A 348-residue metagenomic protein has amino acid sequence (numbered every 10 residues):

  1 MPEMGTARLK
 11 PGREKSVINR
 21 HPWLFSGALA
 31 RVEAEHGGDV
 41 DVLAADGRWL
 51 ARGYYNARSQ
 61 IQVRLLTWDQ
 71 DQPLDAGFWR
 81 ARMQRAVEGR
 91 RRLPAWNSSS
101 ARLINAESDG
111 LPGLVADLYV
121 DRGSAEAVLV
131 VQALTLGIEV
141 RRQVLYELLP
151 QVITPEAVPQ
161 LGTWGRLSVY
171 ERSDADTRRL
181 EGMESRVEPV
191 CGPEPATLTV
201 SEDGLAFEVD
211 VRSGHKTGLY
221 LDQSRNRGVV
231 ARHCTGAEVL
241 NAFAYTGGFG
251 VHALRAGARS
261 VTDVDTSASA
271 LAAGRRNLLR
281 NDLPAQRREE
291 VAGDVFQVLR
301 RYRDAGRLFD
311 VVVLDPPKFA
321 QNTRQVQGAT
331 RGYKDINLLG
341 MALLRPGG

Functional and structural regions predicted by a protein language model:
M1-V120: Non-catalytic accessory regions of SAM-dependent methyltransferases
A44, Y54, A133-L134, V211: Short clusters of small/polar residues that mark proteolytic maturation junctions
R64-L74, L129-R142: Short histidine-centered catalytic/ligand-binding loop motif
D75-A81, R85-G89, L93, T154-E181 (+1 more regions): A short, charged
A76, I138-R142, Y146, Q223 (+1 more regions): Short, charged, low-complexity patches
I104-R122, R141-L219: Non-catalytic substrate-recognition/targeting regions of SAM-dependent transferases
A116-L118, A125-Q132: Carbohydrate-binding surface patches
V187-G348: Rossmann-like S-adenosyl-L-methionine
